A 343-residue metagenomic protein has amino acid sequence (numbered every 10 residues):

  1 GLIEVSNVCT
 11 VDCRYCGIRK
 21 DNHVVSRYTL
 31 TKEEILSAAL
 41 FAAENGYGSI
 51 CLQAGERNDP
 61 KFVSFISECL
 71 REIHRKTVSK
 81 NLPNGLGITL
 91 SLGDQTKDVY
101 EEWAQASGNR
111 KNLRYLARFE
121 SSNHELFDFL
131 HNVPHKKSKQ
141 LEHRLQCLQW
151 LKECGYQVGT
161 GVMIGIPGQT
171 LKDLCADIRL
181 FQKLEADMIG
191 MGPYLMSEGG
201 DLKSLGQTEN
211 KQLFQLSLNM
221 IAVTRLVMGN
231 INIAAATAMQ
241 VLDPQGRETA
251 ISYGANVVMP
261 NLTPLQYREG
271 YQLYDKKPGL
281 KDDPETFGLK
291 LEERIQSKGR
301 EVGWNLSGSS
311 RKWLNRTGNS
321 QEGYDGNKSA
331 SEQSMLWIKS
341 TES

Functional and structural regions predicted by a protein language model:
G1-I3, H23, C51-V63, L195-Q207 (+1 more regions): Glycine-rich, proline-tolerant flexible connector loops at the mouths of alpha/beta enzymes
E4-K20: Local cysteine-cluster metal-coordination motifs and their immediate loop/turn environment, predominantly Fe-S cluster
C13, L52, L151, F181 (+2 more regions): Conserved, mostly hydrophobic/aromatic
K20-L36, A42-L148, Q157-I164, D187-G190: Core AdoMet radical
L30, K61-F65, H135-H143, Q169-A176 (+3 more regions): Alpha-helix N-cap and loop-to-helix initiation/capping positions
A39, I66-H74, Y100, L145-L148 (+5 more regions): Generic structural signal for well-ordered alpha-helices, preferentially at hydrophobic/aromatic core positions
A43, Q182-S343: Auxiliary Fe-S-binding modules of radical SAM enzymes
L90-K97, M163-I178, T237-P244: Active-site glycine- and acidic-residue-rich loops that bind and position anionic ligands or nucleotide-like cofactors
